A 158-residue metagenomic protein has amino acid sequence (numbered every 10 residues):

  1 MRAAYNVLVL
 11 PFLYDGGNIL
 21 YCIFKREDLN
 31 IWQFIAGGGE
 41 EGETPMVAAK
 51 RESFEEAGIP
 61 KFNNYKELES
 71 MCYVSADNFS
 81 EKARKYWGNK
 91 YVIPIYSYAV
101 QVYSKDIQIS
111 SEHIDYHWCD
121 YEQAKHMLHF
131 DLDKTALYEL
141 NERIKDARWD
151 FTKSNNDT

Functional and structural regions predicted by a protein language model:
M1-L20, E41: Conserved N-terminal beta-strand and adjoining loop/helix that marks the start of the Nudix/MutT-like hydrolase domain
R2-A4, G16, K90-I93, S111: A generic fold-level signal
P11-L13, K25, Q101-V102: Residue-level signal for short segments within beta-strands and strand-turn junctions of well-structured beta-sheet
N18-F62: Conserved Nudix-box catalytic region and its N-terminal flanking loop in Nudix hydrolases and closely related
Q33, V92, W118: Short aromatic/basic micro-patch
G58-K105: Active-site segment of metal-dependent pyrophosphate-handling enzymes, primarily the Nudix hydrolase catalytic core
I95-L140: NUDIX/MutT-family hydrolases
F151, N155-T158: Short acidic DE-rich linear segments
